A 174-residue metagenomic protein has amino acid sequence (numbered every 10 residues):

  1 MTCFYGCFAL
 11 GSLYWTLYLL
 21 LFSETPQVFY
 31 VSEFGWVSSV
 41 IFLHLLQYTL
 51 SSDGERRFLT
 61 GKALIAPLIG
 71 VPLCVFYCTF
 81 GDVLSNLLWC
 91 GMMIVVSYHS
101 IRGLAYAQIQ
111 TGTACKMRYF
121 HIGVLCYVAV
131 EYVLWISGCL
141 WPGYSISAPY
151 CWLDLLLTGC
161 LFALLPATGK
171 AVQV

Functional and structural regions predicted by a protein language model:
M1-C7, G54-I65, T111-V124, Q173-V174: Membrane-interfacial loop-to-transmembrane alpha-helix junctions, especially the N-terminal start
M1-L21, E33-V40, R118-L140, L157-C160: Hydrophobic alpha-helical transmembrane segments of multi-pass membrane proteins
M1-T2, S23-Y30, D82, N86-W89 (+2 more regions): Membrane-water interface of alpha-helical transmembrane segments
F4, L13, L17, P67-T79 (+4 more regions): Intrinsically disordered, low-complexity N-terminal regions enriched in serine/proline/glycine with scattered basic
W15-L64, S100-A107, L164-V172: Internal transmembrane alpha-helix with an interfacial aromatic "cap," most often the third helix
T60-C78, W152-L155, L165, A171-V174: Long hydrophobic alpha-helices with heptad-repeat/coiled-coil character
I69-Y106, S147-L153: Extracellular-loop-to-transmembrane junctions of the mid-late helices
S97-V174: C-terminal transmembrane-bundle signature of multipass membrane proteins, characterized by strong activation on
